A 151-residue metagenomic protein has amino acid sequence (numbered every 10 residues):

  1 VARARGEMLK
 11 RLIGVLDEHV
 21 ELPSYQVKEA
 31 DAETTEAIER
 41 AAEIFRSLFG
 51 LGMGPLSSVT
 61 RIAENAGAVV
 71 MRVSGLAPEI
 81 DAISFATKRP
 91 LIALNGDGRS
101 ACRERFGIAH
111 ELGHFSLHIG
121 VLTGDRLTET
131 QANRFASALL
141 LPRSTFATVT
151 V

Functional and structural regions predicted by a protein language model:
V1-V151: Short juxta-domain linker segments that transition from a proline/glycine-rich, charged coil into a short amphipathic
